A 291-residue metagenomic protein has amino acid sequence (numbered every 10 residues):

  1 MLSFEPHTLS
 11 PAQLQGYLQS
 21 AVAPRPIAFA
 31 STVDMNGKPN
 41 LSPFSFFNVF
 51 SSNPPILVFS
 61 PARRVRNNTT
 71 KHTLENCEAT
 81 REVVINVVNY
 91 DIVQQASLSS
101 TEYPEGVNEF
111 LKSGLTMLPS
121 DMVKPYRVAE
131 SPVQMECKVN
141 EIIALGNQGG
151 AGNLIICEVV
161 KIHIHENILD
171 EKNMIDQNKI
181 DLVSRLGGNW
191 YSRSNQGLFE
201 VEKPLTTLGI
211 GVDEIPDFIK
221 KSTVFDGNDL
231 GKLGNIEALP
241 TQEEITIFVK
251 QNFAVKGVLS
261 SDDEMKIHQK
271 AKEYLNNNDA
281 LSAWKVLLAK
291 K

Functional and structural regions predicted by a protein language model:
M1-K291: Basic, polyanion-binding surface patches
